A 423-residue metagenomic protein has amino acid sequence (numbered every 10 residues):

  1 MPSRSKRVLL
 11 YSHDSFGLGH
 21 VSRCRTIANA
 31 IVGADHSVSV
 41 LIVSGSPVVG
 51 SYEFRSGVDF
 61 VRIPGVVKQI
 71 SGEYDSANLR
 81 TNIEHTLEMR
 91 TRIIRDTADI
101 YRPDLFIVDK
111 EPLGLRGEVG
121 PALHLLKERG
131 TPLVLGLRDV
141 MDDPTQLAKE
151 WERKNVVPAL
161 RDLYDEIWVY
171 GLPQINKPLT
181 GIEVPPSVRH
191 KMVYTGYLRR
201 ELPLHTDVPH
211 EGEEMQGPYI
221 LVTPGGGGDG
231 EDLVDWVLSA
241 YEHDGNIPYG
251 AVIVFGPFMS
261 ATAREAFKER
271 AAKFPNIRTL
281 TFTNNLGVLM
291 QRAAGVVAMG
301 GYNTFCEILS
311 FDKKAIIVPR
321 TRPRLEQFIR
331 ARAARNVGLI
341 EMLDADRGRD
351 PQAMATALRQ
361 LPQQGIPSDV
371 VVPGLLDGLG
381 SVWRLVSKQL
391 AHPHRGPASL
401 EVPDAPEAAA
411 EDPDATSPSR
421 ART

Functional and structural regions predicted by a protein language model:
S5-R7, S12, A30-H85, M89 (+1 more regions): Conserved nucleotide-sugar phosphate-binding/catalytic loop shared by glycosyltransferases and other
S12-R25, V48-V49, G230-D232: A short, glycine/small-residue-rich beta-strand->loop->alpha-helix junction that serves as a flexible
A28, R199-G295, R347: Donor-nucleotide binding loops and adjacent catalytic segments primarily of GT-B fold Leloir glycosyltransferases
I94-R116: Short N-terminal targeting/anchoring amphipathic segment
L137-D232, F258-A261: A nucleotide-sugar donor-handling region in carbohydrate enzymes
N285-I329: A donor-sugar binding/catalytic signature common to diverse glycosyltransferases and related nucleotide-sugar
R322-A357: Change "using UDP/GDP/dTDP sugars" to "using nucleotide sugars
Q352-T423: C-terminal amphipathic helix plus adjacent low-complexity, charged tail appended to glycosyltransferase catalytic
